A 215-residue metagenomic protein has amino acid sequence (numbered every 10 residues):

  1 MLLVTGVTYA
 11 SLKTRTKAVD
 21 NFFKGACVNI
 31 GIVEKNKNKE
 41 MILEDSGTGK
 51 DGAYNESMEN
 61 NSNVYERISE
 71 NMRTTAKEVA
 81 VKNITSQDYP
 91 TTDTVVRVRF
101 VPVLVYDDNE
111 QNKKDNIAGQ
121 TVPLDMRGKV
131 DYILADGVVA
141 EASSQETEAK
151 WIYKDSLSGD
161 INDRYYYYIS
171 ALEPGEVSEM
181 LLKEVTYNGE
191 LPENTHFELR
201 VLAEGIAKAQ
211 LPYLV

Functional and structural regions predicted by a protein language model:
M1-V215: Long, small/polar-residue-biased beta-strand-and-loop interaction regions
